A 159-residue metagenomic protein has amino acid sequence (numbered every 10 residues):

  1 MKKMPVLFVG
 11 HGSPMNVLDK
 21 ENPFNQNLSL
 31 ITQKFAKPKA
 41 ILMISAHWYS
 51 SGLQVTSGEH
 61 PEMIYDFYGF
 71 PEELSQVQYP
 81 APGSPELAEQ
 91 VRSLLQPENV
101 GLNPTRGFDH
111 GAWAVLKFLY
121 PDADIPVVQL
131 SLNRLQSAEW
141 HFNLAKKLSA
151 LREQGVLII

Functional and structural regions predicted by a protein language model:
M1, Q33-F35, L119-D122, A150-L151: Solvent-exposed alpha-helices and their adjacent loops that cap or buttress functional pockets in soluble metabolic
K2-E98: A short aromatic-anchored loop/beta-hairpin motif
N16, Q54, G83, K117 (+2 more regions): Functionally constrained cores in energy, signaling, and assembly domains
A40-I44, Q129, L157-I159: A structural signal for short, well-ordered beta-strand segments and their strand-loop junctions that often border
I44-G58, L102-A114, A150-L151: Phosphate-binding glycine-rich loops and adjacent basic patches that engage nucleotide phosphates, nucleic-acid
A88-N143, K147: Internal, conserved structured core segments that host functional sites
H141-I159: A contiguous pocket-lining binding segment that forms or flanks enzyme active sites
